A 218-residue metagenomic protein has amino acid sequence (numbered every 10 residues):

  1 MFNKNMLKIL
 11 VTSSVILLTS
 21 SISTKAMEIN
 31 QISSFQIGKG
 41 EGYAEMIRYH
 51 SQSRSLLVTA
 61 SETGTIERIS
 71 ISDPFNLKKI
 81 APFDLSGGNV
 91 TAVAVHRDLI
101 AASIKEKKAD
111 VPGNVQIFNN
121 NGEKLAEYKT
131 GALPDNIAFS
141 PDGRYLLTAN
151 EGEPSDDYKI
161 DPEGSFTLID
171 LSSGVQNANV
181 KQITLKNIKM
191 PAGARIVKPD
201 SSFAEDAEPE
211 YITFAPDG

Functional and structural regions predicted by a protein language model:
N30-K39, P82-G87, S173-A207: Surface-exposed loop and turn segments in beta-propeller and other repeat-based domains that flank or scaffold
K39-I47, N89-V90, P134, K198-P216: Signature of short aromatic-glycine-proline-rich micro-motifs recurring in repeat-based ectodomains
H50-S53, V95-R97, S140-G143, A215-D217: Residue-level detector of Asp-centered blade-edge/turn motifs that repeat once per structural unit in beta-propeller
I69-F75, L125, I169-A178: Short loop/turn segments immediately following beta-strands, especially the blade-tip and inter-blade linker loops
D73-K107, G131: Blade-loop segments of beta-propeller domains
S103-G113, A149-S165: Short, conserved, GDST-rich strand-edge loop motifs in beta-rich repeat architectures
G113-G122, D161-G174: Beta-propeller blade signature
